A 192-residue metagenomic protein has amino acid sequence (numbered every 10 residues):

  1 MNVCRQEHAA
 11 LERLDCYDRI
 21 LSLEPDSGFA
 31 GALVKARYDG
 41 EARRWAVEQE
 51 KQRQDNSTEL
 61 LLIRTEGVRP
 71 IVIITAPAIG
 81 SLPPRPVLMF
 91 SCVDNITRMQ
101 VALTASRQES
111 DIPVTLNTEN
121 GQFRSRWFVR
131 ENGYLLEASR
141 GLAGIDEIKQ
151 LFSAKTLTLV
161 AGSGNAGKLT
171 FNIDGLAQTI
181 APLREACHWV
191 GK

Functional and structural regions predicted by a protein language model:
M1-Q6, L11-K192: A generic "folded-domain core" signal
